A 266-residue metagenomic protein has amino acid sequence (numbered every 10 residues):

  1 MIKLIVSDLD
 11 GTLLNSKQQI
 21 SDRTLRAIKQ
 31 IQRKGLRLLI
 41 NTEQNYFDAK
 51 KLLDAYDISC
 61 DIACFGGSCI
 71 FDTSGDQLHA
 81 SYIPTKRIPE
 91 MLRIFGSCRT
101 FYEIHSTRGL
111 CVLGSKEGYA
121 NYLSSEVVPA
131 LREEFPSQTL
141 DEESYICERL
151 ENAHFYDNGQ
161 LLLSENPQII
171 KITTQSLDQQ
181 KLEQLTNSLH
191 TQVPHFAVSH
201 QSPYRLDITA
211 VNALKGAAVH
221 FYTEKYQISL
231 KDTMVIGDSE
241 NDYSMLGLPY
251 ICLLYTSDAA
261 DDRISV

Functional and structural regions predicted by a protein language model:
M1-L4, D8, N15, I20-D22 (+3 more regions): Mg2+-dependent phosphoryl-transfer enzymes with acidic/Ser/Thr/Gly-rich catalytic loops
D22-R132, P136: Active-site phosphate-binding/coordination module
T24, A49-L53, L185, M245 (+1 more regions): Hydrophobic packing residues within well-ordered alpha-helices of enzyme cores
Y46-K50, L182-E183, G216, D242-Y243: Short, well-ordered alpha-helical microsegments
G66-S68, P203, S257: Short, acidic/turn-prone active-site loops that include or flank metal/cofactor- and phosphate-binding residues
C98-T100, S106-M234: Conserved acidic, metal-coordinating active-site core of Asp-based, Mg2+-dependent phosphoryl-transfer enzymes
Y255-V266: Single conserved hydrophobic/aromatic residue that forms the stacking wall/gate of nucleotide- or nucleobase-binding
